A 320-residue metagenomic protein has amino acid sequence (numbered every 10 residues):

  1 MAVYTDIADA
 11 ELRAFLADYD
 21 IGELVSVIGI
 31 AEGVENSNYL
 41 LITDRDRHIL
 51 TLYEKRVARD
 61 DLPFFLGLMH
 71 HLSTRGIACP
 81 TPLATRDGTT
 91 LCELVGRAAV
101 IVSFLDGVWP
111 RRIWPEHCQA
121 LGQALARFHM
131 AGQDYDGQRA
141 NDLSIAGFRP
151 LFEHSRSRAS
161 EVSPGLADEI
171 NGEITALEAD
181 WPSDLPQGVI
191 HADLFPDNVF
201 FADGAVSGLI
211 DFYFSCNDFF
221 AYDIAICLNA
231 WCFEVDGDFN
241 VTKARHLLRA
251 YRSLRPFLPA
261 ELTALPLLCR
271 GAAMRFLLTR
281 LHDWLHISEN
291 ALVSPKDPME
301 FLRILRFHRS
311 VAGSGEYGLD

Functional and structural regions predicted by a protein language model:
M1-R86, A202-A205, G318-D320: Conserved NTP-binding catalytic cores of kinases and kinase-like/nucleotidyltransferase enzymes across multiple kinase
I7-D18, D136-G137, P150-A192, A202 (+1 more regions): An alpha-helical support segment within catalytic cores of ATP-dependent transferases
A31-R45, I49-L50, P82, T175-Y222 (+1 more regions): Active-site acidic catalytic loop and adjacent metal/ATP-binding pocket of ATP-dependent phosphoryl transfer enzymes
T43-G137: ATP-binding pocket architecture of kinase catalytic cores
R111-G165, L185-Q187, L292-P298: A cross-family kinase active-site recognition segment
H154-R156, F276-D320: ATP/Mg2+ or Mg2+-diphosphate-binding catalytic cores that bind nucleotide phosphates or diphosphates via glycine-rich
A221-P256, G271-I287: Active-site activation/catalytic loop segments of kinase-like enzymes and analogous catalytic loops in related
F257-C269: All-alpha amphipathic helical-bundle segments outside canonical DNA-binding/catalytic cores that form hydrophobic
